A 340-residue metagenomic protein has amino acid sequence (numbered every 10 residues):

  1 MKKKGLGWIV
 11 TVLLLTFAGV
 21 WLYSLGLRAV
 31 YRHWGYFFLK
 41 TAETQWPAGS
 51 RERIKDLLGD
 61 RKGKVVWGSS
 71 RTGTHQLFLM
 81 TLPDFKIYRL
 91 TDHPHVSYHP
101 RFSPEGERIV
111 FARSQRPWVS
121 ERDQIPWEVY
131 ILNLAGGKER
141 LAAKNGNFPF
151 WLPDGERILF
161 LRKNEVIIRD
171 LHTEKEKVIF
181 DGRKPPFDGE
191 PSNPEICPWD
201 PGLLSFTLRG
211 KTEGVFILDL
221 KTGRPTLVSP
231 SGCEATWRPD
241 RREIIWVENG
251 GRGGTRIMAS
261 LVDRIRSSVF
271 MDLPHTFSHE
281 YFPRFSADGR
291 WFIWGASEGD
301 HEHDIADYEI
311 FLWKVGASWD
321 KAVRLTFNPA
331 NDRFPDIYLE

Functional and structural regions predicted by a protein language model:
M1-A18: N-terminal Sec-pathway targeting helices
L14, A18-E340: Sequence signature of WD/YWTD-type beta-propeller architectures
